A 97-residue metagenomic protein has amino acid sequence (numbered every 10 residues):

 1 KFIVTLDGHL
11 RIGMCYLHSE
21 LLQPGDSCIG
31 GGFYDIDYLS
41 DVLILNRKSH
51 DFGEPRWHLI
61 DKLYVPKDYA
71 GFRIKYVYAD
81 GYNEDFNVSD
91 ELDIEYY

Functional and structural regions predicted by a protein language model:
K1-Y97: Eukaryotic phosphoinositide-binding membrane-targeting regions
